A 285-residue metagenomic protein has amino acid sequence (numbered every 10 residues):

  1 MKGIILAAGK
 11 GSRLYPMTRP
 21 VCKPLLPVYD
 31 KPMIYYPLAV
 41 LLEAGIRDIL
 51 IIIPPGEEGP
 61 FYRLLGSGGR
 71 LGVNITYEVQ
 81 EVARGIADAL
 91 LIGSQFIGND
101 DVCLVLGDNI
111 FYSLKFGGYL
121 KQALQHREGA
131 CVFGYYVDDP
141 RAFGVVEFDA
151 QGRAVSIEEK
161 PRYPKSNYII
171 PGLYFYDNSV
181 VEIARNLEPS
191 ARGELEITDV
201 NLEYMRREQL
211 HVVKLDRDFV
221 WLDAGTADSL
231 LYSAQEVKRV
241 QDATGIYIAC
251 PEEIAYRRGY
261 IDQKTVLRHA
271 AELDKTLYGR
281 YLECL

Functional and structural regions predicted by a protein language model:
K2-I5, R13-P16, L26-P27, K31-L106 (+5 more regions): Conserved N-terminal catalytic core of the sugar/cofactor nucleotidyltransferase
L25, V146-F148: A structural signal for short hydrophobic beta-strand segments in well-ordered beta-sheet cores
E57, N109-F111, Y136-D139, P161 (+2 more regions): Glycine-rich beta-alpha junction loops
A83-I86, D139-P140, Y163, V220-W221: A short acidic, often aromatic-flanked loop/helix-cap motif at beta-alpha or helix-coil junctions that lines enzyme
C103, G117, K121-L124, R153-E253 (+1 more regions): Catalytic-core segments of class I nucleotidyltransferases/pyrophosphorylases that form NMP-activated intermediates
S113-R141: Conserved donor-nucleotide/metal-binding helix-loop-beta segment in metal-dependent transferases, i.e., the alpha-helix
I261, V266-L285: Short, amphipathic C-terminal "tail helix"
